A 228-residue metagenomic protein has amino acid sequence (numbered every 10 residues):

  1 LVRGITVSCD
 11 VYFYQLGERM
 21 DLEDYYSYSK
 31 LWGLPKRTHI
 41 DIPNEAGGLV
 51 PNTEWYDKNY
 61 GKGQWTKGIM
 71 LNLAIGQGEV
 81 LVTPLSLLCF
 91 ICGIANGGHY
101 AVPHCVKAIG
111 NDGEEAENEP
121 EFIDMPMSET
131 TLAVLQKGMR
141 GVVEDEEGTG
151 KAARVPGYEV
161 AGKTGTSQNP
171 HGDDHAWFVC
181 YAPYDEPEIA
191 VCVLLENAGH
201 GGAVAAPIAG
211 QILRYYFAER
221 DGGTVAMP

Functional and structural regions predicted by a protein language model:
L1-V193: Beta-lactam-recognizing serine transpeptidase/beta-lactamase-like catalytic domain environment
T83-C89, V204-Q211: Short amphipathic alpha-helical face segments that pack within enzyme cores and frequently flank/anchor catalytic
E114-I123, I208-P228: Short, gly/Ser/Thr-rich active-site loops of penicillin-recognizing serine hydrolases
G199-H200: Short beta-strands and strand-coil junctions in structured, solvent-facing domains, enriched
